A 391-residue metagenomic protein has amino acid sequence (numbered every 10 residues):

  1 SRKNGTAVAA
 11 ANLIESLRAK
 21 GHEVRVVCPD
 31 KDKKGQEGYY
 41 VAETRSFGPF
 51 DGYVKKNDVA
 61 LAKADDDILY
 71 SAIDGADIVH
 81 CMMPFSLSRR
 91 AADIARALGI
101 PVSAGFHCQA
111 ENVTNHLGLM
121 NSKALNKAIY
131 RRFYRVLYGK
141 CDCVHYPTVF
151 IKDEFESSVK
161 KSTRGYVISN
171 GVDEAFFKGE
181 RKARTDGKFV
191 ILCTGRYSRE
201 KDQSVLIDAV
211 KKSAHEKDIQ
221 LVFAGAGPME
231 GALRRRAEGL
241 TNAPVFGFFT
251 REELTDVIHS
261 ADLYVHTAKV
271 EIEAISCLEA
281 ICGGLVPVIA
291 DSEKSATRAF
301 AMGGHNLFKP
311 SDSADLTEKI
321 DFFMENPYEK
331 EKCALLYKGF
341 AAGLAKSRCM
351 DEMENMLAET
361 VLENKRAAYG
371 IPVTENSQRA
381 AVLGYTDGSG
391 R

Functional and structural regions predicted by a protein language model:
S1-K34, E354, N376-R379, L383-D387 (+1 more regions): N-terminal subdomain of nucleotide-sugar transferases
D30, F150, G171: Carbohydrate-associated surface elements
I73, Y138, F248-F249, D256-A261: Short alpha-helical donor nucleotide-sugar binding micro-motif in glycosyltransferases
A97, L125-C143: Membrane-proximal helix-turn-helix segments that form the acceptor-binding/catalytic region of lipid-linked
A183-K211, V222: Conserved donor-binding/catalytic core segment of Leloir-type glycosyltransferases
G231-E252: Nucleotide-activated donor-binding/catalytic signature segment of Leloir-type glycosyltransferases, i.e., the conserved
K269: Aromatic "clamp/platform" in nucleotide-sugar-dependent glycosyltransferases that forms part of the donor/acceptor
M302-S313, F322-P327: Conserved acidic donor-binding segment of nucleotide-sugar-dependent glycosyltransferases
